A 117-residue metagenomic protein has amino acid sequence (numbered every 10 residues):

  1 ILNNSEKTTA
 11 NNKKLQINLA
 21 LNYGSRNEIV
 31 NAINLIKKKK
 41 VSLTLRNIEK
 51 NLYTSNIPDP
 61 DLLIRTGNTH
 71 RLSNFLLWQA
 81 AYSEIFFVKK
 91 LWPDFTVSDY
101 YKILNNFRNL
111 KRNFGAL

Functional and structural regions predicted by a protein language model:
I1-L117: Flexible, compositionally biased loop and terminal segments
